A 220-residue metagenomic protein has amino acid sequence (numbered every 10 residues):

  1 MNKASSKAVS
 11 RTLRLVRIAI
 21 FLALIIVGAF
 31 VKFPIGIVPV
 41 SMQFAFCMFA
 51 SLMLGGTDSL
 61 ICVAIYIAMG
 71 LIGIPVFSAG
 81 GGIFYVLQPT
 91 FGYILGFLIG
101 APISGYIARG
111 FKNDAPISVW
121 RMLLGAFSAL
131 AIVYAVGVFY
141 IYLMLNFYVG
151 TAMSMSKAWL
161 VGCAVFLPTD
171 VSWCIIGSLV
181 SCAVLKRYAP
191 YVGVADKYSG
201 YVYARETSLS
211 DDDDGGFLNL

Functional and structural regions predicted by a protein language model:
M1-C62, I72: Hydrophobic transmembrane alpha-helices
N2-S5, V16, I20, V27 (+2 more regions): Short helix-perturbing small/polar motifs within transmembrane alpha-helices
S10-F21, Q43-C47, D58-S59, P89 (+4 more regions): Residue-level signature of transmembrane alpha-helical entry/exit and packing/kink sites in multi-pass membrane
A19, A23, V27, F49 (+11 more regions): Generic alpha-helical transmembrane segments of integral inner-membrane proteins, especially permease/transport modules
A29-P39, I67-G100: Interfacial aromatic-anchored transmembrane helix boundaries in multi-pass membrane proteins
F33-A45, I67-V76, A108-L123, V184: Hydrophobic alpha-helical transmembrane segments
M53-T57, I103-K112, A183-Y188: Structural signal for the C-terminal ends of transmembrane alpha-helices and the immediately following loop
F111, P116-D212, G216-F217: Membrane-embedded alpha-helical hairpins and interfacial helices in multi-pass inner-membrane proteins
